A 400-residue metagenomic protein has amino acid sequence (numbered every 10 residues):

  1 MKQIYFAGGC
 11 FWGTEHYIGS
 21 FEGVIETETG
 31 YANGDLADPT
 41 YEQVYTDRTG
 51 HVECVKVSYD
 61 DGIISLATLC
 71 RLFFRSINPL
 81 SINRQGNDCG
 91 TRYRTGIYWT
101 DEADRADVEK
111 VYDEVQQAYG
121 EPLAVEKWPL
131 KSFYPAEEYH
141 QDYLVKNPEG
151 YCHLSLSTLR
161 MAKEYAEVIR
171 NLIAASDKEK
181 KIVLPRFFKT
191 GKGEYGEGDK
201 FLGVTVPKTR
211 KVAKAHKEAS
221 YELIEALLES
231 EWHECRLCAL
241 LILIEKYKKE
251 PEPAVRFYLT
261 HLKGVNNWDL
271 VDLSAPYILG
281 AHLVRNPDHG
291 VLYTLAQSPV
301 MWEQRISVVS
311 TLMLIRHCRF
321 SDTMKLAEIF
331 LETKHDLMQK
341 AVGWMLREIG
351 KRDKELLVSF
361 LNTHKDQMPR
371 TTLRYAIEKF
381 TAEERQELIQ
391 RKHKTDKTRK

Functional and structural regions predicted by a protein language model:
M1-E167, A215: Flexible coil/turn and secondary-structure edge motifs
D107, Y165-K400: Alpha-helical scaffold domains
